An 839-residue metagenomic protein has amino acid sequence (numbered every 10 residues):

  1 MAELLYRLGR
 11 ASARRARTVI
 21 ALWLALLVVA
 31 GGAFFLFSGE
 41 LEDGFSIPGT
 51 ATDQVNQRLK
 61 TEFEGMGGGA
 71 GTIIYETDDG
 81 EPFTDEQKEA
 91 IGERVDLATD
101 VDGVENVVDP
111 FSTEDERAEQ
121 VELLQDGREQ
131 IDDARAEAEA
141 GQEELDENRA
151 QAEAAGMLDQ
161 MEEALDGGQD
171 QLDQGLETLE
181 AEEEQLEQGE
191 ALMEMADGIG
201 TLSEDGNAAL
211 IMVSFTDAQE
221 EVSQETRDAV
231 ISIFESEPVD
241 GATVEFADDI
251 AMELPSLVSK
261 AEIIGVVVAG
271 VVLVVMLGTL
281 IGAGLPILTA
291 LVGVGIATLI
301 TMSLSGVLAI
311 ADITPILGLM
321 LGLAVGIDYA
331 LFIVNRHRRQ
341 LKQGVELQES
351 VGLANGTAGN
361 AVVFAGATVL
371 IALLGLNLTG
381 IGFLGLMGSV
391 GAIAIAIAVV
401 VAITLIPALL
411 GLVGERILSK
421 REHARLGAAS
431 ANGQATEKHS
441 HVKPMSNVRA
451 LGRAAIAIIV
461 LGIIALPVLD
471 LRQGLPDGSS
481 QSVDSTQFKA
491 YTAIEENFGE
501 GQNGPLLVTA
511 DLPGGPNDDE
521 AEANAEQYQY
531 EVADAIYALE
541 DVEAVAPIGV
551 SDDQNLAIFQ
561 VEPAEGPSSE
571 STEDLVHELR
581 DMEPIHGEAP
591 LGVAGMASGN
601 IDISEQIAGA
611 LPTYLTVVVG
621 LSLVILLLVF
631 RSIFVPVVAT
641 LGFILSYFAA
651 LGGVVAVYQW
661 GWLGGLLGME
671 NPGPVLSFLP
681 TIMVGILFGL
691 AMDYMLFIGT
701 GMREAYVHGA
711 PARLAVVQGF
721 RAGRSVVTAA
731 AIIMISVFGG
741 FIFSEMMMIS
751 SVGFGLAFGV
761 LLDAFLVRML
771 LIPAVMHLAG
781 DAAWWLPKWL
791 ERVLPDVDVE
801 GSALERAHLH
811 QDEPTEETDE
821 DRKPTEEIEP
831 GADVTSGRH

Functional and structural regions predicted by a protein language model:
M1-E40, D217-Q473, H586-H839: Membrane-embedded transmembrane helical bundles of large multi-pass transporters/channels
R17, L24-A25, G32-L41, F45-M66: N-terminal cofactor/phosphate-binding cores enriched in small/glycine residues, especially glycine-rich loops such as
F35, G39, G71-D78, V213-S214: Acidic/histidine-rich, surface-exposed loop or edge segments in extracytoplasmic proteins
G39-E42, I74-E76, P110-T113, D249-M252 (+2 more regions): Short linear capping/connector segments at secondary-structure termini
E42, A70-T72, A208-L210, G318-M320 (+4 more regions): Short, solvent-exposed beta-strand edge segments and adjacent coil->beta transition regions
G49-N56, K60-G67, T84-V244, D470-G664 (+2 more regions): Structured non-transmembrane domains adjacent to transmembrane bundles in polytopic membrane proteins
E81: Short amphipathic, basic-aromatic surface patches that mediate peripheral association with negatively charged
